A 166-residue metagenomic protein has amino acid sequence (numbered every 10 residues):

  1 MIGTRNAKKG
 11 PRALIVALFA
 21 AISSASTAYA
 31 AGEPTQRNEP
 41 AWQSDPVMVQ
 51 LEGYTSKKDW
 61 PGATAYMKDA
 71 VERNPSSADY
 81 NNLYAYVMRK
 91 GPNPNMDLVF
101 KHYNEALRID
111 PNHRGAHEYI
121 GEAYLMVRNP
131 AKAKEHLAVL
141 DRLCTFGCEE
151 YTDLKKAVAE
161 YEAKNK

Functional and structural regions predicted by a protein language model:
G3, A31-D45, K134-K166: Terminal, low-structured helical/coil segments at or just beyond the last alpha-helical repeat
W42-R73: Alpha-helical segment of the N-proximal tetratricopeptide repeat
K57-A65, P92-E105, R128-A138: Structural signature of tandem alpha-helical TPR/SEL1-like repeats, specifically the intra-repeat loop/turn
R73, I109, R142-F146: Structural marker of alpha-solenoid helical repeat scaffolds
S77, H113, G147-C148: Residue-level recognition of tetratricopeptide repeat
L83, Y119, D153-A157: Canonical tetratricopeptide repeat
